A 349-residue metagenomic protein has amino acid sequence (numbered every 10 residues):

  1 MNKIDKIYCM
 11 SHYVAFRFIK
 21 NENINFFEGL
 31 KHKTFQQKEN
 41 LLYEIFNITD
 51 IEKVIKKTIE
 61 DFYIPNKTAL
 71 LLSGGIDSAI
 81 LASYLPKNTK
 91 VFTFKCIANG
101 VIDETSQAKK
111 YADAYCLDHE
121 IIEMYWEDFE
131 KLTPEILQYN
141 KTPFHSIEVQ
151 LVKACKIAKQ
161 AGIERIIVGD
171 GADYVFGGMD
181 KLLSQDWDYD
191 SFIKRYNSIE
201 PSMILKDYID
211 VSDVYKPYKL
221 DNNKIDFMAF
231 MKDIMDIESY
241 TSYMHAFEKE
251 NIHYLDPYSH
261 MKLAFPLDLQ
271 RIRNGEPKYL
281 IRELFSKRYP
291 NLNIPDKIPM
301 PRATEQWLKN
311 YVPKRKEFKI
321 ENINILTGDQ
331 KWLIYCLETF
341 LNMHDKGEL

Functional and structural regions predicted by a protein language model:
M1, I7-C9, F26-L41, V54 (+6 more regions): Hydrophobic transmembrane helix bundles of membrane-integrated enzymes that assemble and modify cell-envelope
M1-K67, D345-L349: RNA-binding accessory domains that recognize and position tRNA/RNA substrates
N2-S11, A161-G162, E321-L349: Acidic, carboxylate-rich catalytic segments that either coordinate divalent cations
I48-L70, I157-I163, E238-T241, E338-T339 (+1 more regions): Phosphate/ATP-binding catalytic cores across multiple sugar-kinase/actin-like superfamilies, primarily ASKHA
N66-Y115, E120: ATP-dependent adenylation/pyrophosphate-handling site
T105-Y139, D170, V214: A conserved beta-strand->alpha-helix junction
I166, G171-W187, A229-N324: Mid-to-C-terminal catalytic subdomains of enzymes that bind/position adenosyl phosphate moieties or nucleic-acid
G177-I204: A mobile, often basic/glycine-rich helix-loop segment that functions as the active-site lid/recognition loop
